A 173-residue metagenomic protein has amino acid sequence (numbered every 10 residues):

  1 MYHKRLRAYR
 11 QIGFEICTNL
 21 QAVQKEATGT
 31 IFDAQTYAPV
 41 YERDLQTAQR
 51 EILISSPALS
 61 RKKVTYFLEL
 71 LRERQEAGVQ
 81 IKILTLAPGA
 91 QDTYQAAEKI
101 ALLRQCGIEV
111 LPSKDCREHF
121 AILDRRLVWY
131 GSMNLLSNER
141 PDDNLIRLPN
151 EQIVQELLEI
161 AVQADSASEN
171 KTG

Functional and structural regions predicted by a protein language model:
M1-E26: A conserved SF2-helicase RecA2
N19-Q21, L84-L86, S113-D115: Conserved beta-strand termini and adjacent loop/short-helix elements that scaffold enzyme active sites in alpha/beta
Q21-Q35, R50-A58: Acidic/glycine-enriched edge-of-secondary-structure segments
D33-A34, V64, V110: A conditional alpha-helix N-cap/helix-loop micro-motif detector
Q35-Y41: A short, well-structured juxtamembrane/interface segment
D44-Q105: Primarily the HKD phosphodiesterase
I52, I108-V154: HKD (HxKxxxxD) catalytic microenvironment of the phospholipase D
D143-G173: Amphipathic alpha-helical interface segments
